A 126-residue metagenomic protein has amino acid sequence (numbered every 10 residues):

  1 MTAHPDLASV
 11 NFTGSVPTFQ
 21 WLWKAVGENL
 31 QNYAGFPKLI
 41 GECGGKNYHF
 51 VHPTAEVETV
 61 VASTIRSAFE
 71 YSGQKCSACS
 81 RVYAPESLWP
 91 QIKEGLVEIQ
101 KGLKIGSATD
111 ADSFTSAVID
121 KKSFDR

Functional and structural regions predicted by a protein language model:
A3-P5, V16-R126: ALDH superfamily catalytic-core signature
S9-T13: Periplasmic-binding protein-like
